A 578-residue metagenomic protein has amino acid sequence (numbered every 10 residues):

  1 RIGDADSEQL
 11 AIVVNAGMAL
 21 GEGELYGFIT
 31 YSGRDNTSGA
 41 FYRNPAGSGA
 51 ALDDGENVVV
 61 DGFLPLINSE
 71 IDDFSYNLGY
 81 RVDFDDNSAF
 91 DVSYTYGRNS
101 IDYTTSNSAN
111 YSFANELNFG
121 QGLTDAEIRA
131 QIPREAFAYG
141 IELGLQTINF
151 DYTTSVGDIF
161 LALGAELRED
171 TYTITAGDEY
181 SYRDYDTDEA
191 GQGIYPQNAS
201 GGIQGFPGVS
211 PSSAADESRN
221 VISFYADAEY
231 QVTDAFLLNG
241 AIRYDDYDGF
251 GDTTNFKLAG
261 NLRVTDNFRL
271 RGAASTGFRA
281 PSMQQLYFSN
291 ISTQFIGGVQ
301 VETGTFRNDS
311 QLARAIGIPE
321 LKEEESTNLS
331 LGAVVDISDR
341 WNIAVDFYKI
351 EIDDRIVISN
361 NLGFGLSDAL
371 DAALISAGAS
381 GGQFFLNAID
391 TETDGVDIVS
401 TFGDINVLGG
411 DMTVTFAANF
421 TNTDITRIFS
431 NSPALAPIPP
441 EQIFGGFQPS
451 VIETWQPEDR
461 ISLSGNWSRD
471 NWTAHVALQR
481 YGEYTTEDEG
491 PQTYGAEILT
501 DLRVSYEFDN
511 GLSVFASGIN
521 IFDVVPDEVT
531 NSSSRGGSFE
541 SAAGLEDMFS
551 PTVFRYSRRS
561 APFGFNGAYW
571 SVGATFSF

Functional and structural regions predicted by a protein language model:
R1-A40, N44-D61, P65-S88, T95 (+1 more regions): Transmembrane beta-barrel wall of Gram-negative outer-membrane proteins
R1-N15, E56-N77, P133-T147, A215 (+5 more regions): Outer-membrane beta-barrel proteins
S7-Q9, G205, V209-V221, N267 (+6 more regions): Outer-membrane beta-barrel signature, preferentially recognizing the C-terminal barrel domain of Gram-negative
L10, L20-E22, Y31-D35, F84 (+15 more regions): Transmembrane beta-strands of outer-membrane beta-barrel pores
E22-L25, N87-F90, D158-L161, A235-L238 (+6 more regions): Repeated loop/turn-to-beta-strand initiation elements of outer-membrane beta-barrel proteins
P65-N77, D83-N87, Y96, T105-L237 (+1 more regions): Outer-membrane beta-barrel transmembrane domain signature of Gram-negative proteins, especially the mid-to-C-terminal
L163, N342-D488: Gram-negative outer-membrane beta-barrel transporters
N422-T423, L478-T485, Y506-F578: C-terminal beta-signal and adjacent terminal beta-strands/loops of Gram-negative outer-membrane beta-barrel proteins
